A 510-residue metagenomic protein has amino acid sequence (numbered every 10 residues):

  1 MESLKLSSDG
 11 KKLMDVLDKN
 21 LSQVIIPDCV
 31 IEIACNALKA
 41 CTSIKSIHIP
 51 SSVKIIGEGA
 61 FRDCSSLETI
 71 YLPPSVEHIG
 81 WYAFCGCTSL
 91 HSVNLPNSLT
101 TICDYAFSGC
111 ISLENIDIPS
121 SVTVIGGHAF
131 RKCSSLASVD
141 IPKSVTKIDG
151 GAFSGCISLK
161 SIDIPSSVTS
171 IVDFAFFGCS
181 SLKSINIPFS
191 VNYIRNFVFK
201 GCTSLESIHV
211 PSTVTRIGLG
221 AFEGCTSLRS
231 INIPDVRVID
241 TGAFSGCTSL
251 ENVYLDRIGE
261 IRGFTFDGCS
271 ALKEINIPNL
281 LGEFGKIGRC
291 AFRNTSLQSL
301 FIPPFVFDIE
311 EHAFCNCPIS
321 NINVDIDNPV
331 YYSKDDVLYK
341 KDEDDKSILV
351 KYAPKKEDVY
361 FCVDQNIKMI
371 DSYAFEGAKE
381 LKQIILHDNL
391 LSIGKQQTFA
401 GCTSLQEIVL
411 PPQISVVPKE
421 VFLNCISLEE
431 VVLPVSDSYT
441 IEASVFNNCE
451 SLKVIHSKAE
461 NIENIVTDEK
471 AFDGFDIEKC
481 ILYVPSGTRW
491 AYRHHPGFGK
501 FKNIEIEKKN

Functional and structural regions predicted by a protein language model:
M1-S8, L17-E32, T42-I55, S65-H78 (+18 more regions): Structural signature of tandem-repeat unit edges
C35-K39, G57-R62, G80-C85, C103-S108 (+15 more regions): Consensus positions within tandem repeat domains that build extended binding/scaffold surfaces
D63, Y332, R493-P496: Short loop/helix-cap segments at secondary-structure boundaries that form the rim of catalytic
R293, C315, R493-H494: Short polybasic/polar patches that bind polyanions
Q397, D468-D473, W490-K502: Short, aromatic/basic amphipathic alpha-helical patches
